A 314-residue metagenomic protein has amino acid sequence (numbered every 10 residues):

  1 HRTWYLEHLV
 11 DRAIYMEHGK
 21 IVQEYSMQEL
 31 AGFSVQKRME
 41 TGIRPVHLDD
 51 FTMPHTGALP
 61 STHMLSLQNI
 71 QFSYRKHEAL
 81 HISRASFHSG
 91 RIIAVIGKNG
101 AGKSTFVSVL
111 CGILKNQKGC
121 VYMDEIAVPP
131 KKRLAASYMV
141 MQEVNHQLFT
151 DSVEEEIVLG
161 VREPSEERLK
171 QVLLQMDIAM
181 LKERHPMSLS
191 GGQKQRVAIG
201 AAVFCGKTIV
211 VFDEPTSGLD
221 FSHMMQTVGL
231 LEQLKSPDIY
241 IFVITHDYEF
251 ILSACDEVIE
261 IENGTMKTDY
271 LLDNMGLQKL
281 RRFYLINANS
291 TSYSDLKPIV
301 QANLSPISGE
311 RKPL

Functional and structural regions predicted by a protein language model:
H1, T245-H246: H-loop/switch region of ABC-family ATPase nucleotide-binding domains
K20-I43, T265-N287: Conserved beta-strand-loop-alpha-helix hinge in the C-terminal portion of ABC ATPase nucleotide-binding domains
C111: Helix-to-loop junction immediately C-terminal to a conserved catalytic motif
G119-R133: Conserved ABC transporter NBD signature motif
E166-L181: Conserved ABC ATPase "signature" region
H185-L189, Q193: Conserved ABC ATPase signature
V210-D213: Catalytic Walker B motif of ABC-type/P-loop ATPase nucleotide-binding domains
